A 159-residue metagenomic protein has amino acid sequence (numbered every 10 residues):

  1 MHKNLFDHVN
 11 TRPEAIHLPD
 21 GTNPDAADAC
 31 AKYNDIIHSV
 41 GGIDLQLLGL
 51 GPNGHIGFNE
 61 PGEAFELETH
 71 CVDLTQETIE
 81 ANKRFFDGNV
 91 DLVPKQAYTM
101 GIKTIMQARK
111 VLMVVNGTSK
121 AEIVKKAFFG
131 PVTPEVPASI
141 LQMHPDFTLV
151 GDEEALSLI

Functional and structural regions predicted by a protein language model:
M1-L45: Ligand-binding beta-strand-loop-alpha-helix segment within the catalytic cores of soluble metabolic enzymes
V9-T11, I37-G41, F65, A97 (+2 more regions): Solvent-exposed alpha-helices and their adjacent loops that cap or buttress functional pockets in soluble metabolic
P19-D20, L47-L50, M113-N116, V150: Short beta-strand segments
N23-D25, G88-P94, A127-F129: Short, flexible loop segments at the rims of nucleotide/cofactor-binding pockets, characterized by
D28-A31, G57-G62, L67-E68, I123-A127: A short secondary-structure junction signal
D35-E63: A glycine-rich beta-strand to alpha-helix segment that forms a phosphate/ribose-binding loop at ligand/cofactor sites
G57-I102: Class I SAM-dependent methyltransferase SAM-binding "motif I" and its flanking Rossmann-like core
K103, Q107-I159: ATP/nucleoside-binding phosphotransfer catalytic cores, i.e., glycine-rich phosphate-binding loops
